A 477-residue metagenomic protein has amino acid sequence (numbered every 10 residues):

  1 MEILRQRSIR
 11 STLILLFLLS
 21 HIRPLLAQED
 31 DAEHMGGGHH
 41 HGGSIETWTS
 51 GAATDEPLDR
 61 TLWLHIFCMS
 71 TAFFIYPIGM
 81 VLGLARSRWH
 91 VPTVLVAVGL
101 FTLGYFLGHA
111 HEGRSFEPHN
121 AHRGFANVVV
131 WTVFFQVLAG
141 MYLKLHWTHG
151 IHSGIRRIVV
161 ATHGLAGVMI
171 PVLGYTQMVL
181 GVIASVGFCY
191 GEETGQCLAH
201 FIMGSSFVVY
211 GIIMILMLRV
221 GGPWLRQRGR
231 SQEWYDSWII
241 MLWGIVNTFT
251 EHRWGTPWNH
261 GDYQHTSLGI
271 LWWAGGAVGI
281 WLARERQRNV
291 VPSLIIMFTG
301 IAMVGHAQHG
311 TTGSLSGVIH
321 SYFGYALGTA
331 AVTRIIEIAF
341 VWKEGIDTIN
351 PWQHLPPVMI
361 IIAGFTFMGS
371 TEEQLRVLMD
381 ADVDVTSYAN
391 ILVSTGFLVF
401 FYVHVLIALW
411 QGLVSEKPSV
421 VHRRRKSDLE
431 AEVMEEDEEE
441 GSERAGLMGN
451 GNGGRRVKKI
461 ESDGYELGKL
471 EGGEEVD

Functional and structural regions predicted by a protein language model:
M1-A27, K417-D477: Intrinsically disordered, low-complexity terminal tails of fungal membrane proteins
M1-S8, I75-V98, A139-M169, M214-I239 (+3 more regions): Helix-loop boundary elements of multi-pass alpha-helical membrane proteins
I9-D59, G174-M178, F367-L378: Extracellular/lumenal N-termini and interhelical loops of multi-pass eukaryotic membrane proteins
M35-H65, H111-N127, S153-T162, A184-M203 (+4 more regions): Juxtamembrane membrane-interface segments at transmembrane-helix boundaries in membrane proteins
L62-V137: General structural concept
M69-F73, T93-Y105, V129-Q136, V160-M178 (+7 more regions): Alpha-helical transmembrane segments of multi-pass membrane proteins
G174, V179-I346: Generic multipass alpha-helical transmembrane bundles of integral membrane proteins
G276-A283, A326-G451, R456: C-terminal transmembrane-bundle signature of multipass membrane proteins, characterized by strong activation on
